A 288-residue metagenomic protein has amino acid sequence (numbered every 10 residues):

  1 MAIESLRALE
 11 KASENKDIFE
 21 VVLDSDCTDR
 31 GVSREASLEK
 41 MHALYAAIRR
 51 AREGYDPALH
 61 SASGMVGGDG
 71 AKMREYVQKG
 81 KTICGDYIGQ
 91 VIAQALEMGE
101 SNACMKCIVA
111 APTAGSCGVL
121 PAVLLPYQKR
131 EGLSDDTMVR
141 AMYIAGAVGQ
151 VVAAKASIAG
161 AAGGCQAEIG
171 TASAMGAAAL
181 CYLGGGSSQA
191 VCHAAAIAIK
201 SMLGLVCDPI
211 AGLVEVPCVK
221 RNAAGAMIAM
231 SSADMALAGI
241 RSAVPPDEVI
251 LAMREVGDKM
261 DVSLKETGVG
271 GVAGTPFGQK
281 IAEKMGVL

Functional and structural regions predicted by a protein language model:
M1-K106, R130, G239, P246-L288: Generic N-terminal targeting/processing segments that precede catalytic cores or assembly contacts
T82, A111-A114, D136, G160-E168 (+2 more regions): Alpha-helix capping and helix-loop boundary segments enriched in small/acidic/polar residues
I83, A111-C117, K129, L133-S134 (+1 more regions): Glycine- and small hydrophobic-enriched segments that form the cores of compact globular domains
G85-N102, T137-A156, S201-P209, V244: Acidic-glycine-rich active-site phosphate/pyrophosphate-binding loop
M105-V123, A167-A172: Conserved phosphate/anionic-ligand binding catalytic regions in large, soluble enzymes, centered on
P121-G132, A177-G185: Alpha-helical support elements that line or immediately flank enzyme active sites and cofactor-binding pockets
Y143-M175, A179, S201-I228: A structural-propensity feature for long, helix-poor, extended segments
Y182-L288: Functionally critical mobile loop/hinge segments
